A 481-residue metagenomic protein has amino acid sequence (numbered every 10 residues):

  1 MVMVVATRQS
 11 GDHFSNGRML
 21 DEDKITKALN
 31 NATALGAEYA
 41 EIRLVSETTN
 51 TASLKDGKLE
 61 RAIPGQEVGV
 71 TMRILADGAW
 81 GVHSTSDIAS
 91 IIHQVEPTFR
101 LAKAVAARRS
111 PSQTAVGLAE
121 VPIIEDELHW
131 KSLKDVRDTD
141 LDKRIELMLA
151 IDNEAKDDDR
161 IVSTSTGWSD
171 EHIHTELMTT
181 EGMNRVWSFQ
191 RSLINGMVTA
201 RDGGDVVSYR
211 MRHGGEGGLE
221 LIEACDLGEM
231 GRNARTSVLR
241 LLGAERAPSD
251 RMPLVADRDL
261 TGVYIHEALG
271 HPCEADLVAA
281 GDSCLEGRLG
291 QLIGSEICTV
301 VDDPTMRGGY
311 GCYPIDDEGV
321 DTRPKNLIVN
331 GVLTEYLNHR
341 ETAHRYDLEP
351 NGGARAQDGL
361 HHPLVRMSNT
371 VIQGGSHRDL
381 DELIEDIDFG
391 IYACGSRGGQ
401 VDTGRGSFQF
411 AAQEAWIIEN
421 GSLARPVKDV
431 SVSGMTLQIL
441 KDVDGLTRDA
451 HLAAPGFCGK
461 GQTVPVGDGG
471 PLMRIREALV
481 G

Functional and structural regions predicted by a protein language model:
V2-G481: N-terminal small-residue-enriched
